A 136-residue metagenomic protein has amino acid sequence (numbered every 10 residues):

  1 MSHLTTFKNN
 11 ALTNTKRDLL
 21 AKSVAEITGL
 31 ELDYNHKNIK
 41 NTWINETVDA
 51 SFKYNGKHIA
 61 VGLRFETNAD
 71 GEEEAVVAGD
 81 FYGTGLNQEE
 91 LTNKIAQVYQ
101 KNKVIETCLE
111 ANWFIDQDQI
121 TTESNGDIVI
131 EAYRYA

Functional and structural regions predicted by a protein language model:
M1-A136: Interaction-mediating elements
